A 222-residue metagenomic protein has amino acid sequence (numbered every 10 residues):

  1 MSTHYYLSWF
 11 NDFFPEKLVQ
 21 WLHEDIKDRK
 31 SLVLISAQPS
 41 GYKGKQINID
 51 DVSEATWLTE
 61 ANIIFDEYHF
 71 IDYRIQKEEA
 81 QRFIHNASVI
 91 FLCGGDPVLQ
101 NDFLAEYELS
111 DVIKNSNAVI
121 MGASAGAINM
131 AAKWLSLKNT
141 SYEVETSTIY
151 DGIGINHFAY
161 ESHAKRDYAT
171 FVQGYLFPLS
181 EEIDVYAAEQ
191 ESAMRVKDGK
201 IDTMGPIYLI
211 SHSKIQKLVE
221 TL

Functional and structural regions predicted by a protein language model:
S2-D28, Q38-N48, W57, S136-L222: C-terminal and late-domain segments of enzyme folds
Y6, V33, V89-C93, M121-G122 (+1 more regions): Structural motif
N11-F13, P39-G41, P97-V98, A125-N129: Gly/Ser/Thr-rich loops at beta-strand to alpha-helix junctions that form or flank small-molecule/cofactor-binding
V19-L22, E54-A55, Q76-Q81: Short, charged beta->alpha transition segments
A61-H69: Short beta-strand elements in bilobed, periplasmic/extracellular small-molecule ligand-binding domains
H69-V119: Flexible gly/pro-rich beta->alpha loop and the following alpha-helix that scaffold active-site loops
L99-D102, Y107-R166: Class I SAM-dependent methyltransferase SAM-binding "motif I" and its flanking Rossmann-like core
